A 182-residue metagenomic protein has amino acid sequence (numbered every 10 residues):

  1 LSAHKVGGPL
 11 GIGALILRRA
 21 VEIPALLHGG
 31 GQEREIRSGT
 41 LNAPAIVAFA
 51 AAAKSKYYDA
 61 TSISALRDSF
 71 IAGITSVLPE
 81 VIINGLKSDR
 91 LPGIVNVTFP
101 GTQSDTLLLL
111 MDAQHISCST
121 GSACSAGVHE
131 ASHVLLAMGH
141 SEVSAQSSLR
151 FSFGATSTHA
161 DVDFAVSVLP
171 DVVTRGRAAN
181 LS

Functional and structural regions predicted by a protein language model:
L1-S182: Pyridoxal 5′-phosphate
